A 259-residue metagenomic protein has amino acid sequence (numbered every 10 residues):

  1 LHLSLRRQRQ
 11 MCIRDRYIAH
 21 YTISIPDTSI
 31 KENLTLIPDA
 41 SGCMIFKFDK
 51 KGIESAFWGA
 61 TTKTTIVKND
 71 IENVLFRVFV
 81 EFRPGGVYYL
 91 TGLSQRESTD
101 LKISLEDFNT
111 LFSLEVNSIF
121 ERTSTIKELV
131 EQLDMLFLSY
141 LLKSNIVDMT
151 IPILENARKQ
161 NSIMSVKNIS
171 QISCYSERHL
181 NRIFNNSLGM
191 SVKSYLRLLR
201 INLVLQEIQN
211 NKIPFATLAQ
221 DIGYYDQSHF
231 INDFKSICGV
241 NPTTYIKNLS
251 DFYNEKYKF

Functional and structural regions predicted by a protein language model:
L1-H2, N156-K159, E207-I208: Short alpha-helical segment immediately N-terminal to, or the first helix within, an HTH/HTH-like DNA-binding domain
L1-I13: Single conserved hydrophobic/aromatic residue that forms the stacking wall/gate of nucleotide- or nucleobase-binding
R7, D233-F259: …primarily DNA-binding HTH/wHTH and HhH modules…
R7, I23-A40, I45-L114: DNA-contacting interfaces and partner/effector-binding or oligomerization modules in DNA-centric proteins
N69-V166, S173: Compact structured core domains
S162, N211-K212, G223: Flexible coil/turn residues that form the inter-helical turn or adjacent wing/linker of helix-turn-helix
K167-L196, I201, A219-N241, Y245: Basic/polar phosphate-binding segments, predominantly the helix-turn-helix DNA-binding elements of transcriptional
